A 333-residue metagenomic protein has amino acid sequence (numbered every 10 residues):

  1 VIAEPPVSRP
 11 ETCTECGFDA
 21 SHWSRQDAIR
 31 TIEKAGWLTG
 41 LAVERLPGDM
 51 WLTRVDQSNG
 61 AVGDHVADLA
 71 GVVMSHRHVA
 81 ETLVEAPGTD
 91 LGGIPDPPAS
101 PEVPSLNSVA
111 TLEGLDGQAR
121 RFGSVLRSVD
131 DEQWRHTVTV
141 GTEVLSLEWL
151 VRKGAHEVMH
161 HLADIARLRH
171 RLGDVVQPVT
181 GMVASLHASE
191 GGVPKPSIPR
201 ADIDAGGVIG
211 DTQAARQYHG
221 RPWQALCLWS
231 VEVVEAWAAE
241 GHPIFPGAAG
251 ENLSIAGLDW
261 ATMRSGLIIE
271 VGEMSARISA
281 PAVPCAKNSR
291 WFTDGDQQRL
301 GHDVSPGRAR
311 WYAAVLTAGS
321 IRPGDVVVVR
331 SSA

Functional and structural regions predicted by a protein language model:
V1-I32, E190: Terminal targeting/low-complexity segments that flank the catalytic cores of oxidoreductases
V1-P10, D49-P98, H136-V175: Short, contiguous alpha-helical
S24-W51, V55: Short, contiguous, helix-prone interaction/anchoring segments in small proteins
T31-A35, G40, P98-R135, R152: Acidic/histidine-rich alpha-helical segments that form the ligand environment of transition-metal centers
G36-P47, V73-R77, E81, D116-D130 (+2 more regions): Structural signal for well-ordered, non-membrane alpha-helices
V176-K287, D296, A318-S320, R330-S331: Electropositive, beta-rich accessory/interaction domains or terminal extensions that provide binding surfaces
S289-V315: A conserved acidic, glycine/proline-rich C-terminal tail/linker
R310-A333: Well-ordered alpha/beta subsegment
